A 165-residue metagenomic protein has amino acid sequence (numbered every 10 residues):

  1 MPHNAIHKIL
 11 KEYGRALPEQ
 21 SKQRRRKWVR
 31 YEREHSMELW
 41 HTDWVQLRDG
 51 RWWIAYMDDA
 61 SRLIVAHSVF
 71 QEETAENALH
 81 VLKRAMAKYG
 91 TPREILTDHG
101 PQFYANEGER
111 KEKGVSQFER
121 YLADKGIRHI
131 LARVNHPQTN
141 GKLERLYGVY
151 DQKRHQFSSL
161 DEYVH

Functional and structural regions predicted by a protein language model:
M1-W44, K113-S116: Basic, flexible linker segments flanking DNA-binding modules in nucleic acid-interacting mobile-element proteins
L39-V65, A75-E76: An active-site-proximal beta-strand-loop segment
W40, I95-L96: Residue-level marker for buried hydrophobic side chains located in beta-strands that build the well-ordered beta-sheet
H67-E94: Active-site beta-loop-alpha junctions of metal-dependent nucleic acid enzymes, especially the RNase H-like/DDE
S68-F70, N106-K111: Short, solvent-exposed loop/turn segments at secondary-structure boundaries
T97-H99, G108-D151: RNase H-like two-metal-ion nuclease catalytic core shared by retroviral integrases and related mobile-element nucleases
Q102-Y104: Short, active-site-adjacent cap segments at secondary-structure transitions
K153-H165: Active-site-proximal acidic segments at structured loop/helix or strand boundaries that coordinate catalytic metals
